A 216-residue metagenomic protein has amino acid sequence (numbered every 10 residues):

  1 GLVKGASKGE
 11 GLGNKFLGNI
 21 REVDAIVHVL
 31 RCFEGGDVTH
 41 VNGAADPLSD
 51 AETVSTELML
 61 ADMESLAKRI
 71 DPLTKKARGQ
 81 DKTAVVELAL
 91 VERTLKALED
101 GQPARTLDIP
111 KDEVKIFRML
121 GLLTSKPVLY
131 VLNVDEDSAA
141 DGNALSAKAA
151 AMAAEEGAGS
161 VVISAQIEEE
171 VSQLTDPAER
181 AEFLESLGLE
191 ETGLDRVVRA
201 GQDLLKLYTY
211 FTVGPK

Functional and structural regions predicted by a protein language model:
G1-H28, F33-S55, I109-L120, L145: Switch II of P-loop NTPase G domains
G1-L12, N19, S55-M59, M63-A97 (+1 more regions): Conserved ASCE/P-loop NTPase catalytic core
G1-V3, R31-D37, A44-D46, M59-L60 (+3 more regions): Conserved nucleotide-binding/hydrolysis micro-motifs of P-loop NTPases
F16, V27, L66, N133 (+1 more regions): Residue-level signature of catalytic and energy-coupling elements of molecular machines, predominantly ATP/GTP-dependent
L30-V38, L60-P72, E155, Q173: Short, compositionally biased low-complexity segments
P72-K216: C-terminal-of-GTPase-core extension/linker across diverse P-loop GTPases
